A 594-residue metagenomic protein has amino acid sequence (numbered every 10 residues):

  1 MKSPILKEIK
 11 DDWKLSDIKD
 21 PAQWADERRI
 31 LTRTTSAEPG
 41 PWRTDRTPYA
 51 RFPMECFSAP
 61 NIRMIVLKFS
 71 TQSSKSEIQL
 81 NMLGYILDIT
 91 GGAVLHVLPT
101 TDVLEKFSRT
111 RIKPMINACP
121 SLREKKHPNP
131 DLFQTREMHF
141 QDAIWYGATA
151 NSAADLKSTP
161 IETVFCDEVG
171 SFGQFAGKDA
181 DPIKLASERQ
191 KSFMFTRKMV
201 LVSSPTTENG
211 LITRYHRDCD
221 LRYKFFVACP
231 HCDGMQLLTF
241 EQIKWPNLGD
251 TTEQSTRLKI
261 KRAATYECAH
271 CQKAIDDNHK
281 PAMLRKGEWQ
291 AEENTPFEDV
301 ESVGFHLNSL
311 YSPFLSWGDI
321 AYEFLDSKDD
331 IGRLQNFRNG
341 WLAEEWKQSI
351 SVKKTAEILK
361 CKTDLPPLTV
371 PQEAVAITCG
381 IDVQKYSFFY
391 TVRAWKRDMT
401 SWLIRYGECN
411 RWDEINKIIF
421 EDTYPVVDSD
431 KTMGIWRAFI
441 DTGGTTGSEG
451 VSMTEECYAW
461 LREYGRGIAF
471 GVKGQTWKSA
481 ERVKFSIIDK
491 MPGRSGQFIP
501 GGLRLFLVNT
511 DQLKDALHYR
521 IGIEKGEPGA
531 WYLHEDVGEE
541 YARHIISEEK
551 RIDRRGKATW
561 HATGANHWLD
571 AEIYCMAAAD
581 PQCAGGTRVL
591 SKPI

Functional and structural regions predicted by a protein language model:
M1-I377, I381, Y386-F388, N416-W436 (+1 more regions): Phosphate/NTP-binding elements of NTP-utilizing enzymes
K2-P4, D11, D580-I594: Acidic two-metal-ion nuclease catalytic site recognized across multiple nuclease folds, prominently DnaQ/RNase D-T
E55, N339-E344, L569-D580: Short, hydrophobic/amphipathic alpha-helical patches that form generic packing surfaces within helical domains
F107-R111, M115, R257-K259, A263-A274 (+11 more regions): Mg2+-dependent endonuclease catalytic cores in nucleic-acid-processing enzymes, primarily RNase H-like
K191, Y424, M576-C583: Hydrophobic alpha-helix feature that most strongly marks membrane-spanning transmembrane helices and their immediate
D220, A562-A565: Short, solvent-exposed segments of well-ordered alpha helices
D553-T563: Short, solvent-exposed helix-loop connector elements
A565-H567, C583-A584: Modules that initiate DNA replication and primer synthesis
